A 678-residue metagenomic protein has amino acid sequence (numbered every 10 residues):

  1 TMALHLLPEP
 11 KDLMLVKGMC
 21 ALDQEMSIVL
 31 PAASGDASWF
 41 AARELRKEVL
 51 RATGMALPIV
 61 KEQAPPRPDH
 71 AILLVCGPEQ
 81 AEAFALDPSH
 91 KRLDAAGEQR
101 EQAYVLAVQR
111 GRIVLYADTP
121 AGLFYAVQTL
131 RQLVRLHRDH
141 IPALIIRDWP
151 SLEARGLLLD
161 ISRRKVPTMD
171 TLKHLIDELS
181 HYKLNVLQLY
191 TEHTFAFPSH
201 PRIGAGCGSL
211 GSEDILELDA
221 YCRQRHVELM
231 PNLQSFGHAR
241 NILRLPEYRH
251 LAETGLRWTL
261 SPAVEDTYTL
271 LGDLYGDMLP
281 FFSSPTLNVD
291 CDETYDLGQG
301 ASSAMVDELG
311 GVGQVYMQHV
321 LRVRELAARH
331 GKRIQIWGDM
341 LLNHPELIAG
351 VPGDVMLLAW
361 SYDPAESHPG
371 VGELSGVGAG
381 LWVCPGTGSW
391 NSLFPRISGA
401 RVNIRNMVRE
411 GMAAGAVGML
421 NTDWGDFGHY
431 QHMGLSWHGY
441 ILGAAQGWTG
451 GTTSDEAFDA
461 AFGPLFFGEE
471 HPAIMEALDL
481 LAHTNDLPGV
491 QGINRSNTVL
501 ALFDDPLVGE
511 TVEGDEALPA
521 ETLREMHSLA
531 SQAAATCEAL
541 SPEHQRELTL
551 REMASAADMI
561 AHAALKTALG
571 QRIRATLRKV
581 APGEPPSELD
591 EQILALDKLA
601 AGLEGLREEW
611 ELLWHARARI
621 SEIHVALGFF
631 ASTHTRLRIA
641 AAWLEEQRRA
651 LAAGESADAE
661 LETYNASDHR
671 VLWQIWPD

Functional and structural regions predicted by a protein language model:
M2-E25, V29-A32, W39-A42, P66-P68 (+8 more regions): Substrate-binding groove of N-acetylhexosamine-processing glycoside hydrolases
M2-R155, N406, A413, G418 (+1 more regions): Contiguous, structured surface segment used for ligand recognition
S34, E79-Q80, P120-G122, R164-K165 (+7 more regions): Solvent-exposed loop/turn segments at secondary-structure junctions within structured extracellular/periplasmic domains
D36-S38, L115, V166-P167, G298 (+1 more regions): A generic structural signal for short coil/turn motifs at secondary-structure boundaries
I59-K61, P231, I336, V383: A structural preference for short, hydrophobic beta-strand core positions in alpha/beta folds
R92-L106, H200, G206-I215, I397-S398: Aromatic/His-enriched, Gly/Pro-containing loop or helix-boundary segments that lie immediately adjacent to catalytic
L144-S162, L251, W382-N391: N-terminal small/glycine-rich loop or linker at the start of catalytic domains across soluble metabolic enzymes
L152-G338, A349-G350, M356-L358, S367 (+1 more regions): Substrate-binding cleft of carbohydrate-active enzyme catalytic domains
